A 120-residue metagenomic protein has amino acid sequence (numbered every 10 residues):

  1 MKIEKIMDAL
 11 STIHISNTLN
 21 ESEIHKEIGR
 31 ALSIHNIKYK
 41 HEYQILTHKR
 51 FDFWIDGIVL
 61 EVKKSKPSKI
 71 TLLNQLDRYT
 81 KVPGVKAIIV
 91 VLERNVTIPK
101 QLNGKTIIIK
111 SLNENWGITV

Functional and structural regions predicted by a protein language model:
M1-Q44: Acidic-basic catalytic patches of nuclease active cores, encompassing PD-(D/E)XK and other metal-cofactor nuclease
R30, N74-K81: Surface-exposed alpha-helical segments enriched in charged/polar residues
S33-I37, I55-I58, V82-K86, K105: Short glycine/proline-enriched coil/turn segments at helix->beta-strand junctions
Q44-D56: Catalytic centers of nucleases
L46-T47, L72-Q75: Amphipathic coiled-coil/heptad-repeat helices and related helical stalk/stem segments that mediate oligomerization
F53-K66, Y79: Conserved catalytic cores of phosphodiester-cleaving nucleases, focusing on short active-site segments
K66-T71, T80-E114: Nucleic-acid nuclease catalytic cores
G117-V120: C-terminal interaction segment
